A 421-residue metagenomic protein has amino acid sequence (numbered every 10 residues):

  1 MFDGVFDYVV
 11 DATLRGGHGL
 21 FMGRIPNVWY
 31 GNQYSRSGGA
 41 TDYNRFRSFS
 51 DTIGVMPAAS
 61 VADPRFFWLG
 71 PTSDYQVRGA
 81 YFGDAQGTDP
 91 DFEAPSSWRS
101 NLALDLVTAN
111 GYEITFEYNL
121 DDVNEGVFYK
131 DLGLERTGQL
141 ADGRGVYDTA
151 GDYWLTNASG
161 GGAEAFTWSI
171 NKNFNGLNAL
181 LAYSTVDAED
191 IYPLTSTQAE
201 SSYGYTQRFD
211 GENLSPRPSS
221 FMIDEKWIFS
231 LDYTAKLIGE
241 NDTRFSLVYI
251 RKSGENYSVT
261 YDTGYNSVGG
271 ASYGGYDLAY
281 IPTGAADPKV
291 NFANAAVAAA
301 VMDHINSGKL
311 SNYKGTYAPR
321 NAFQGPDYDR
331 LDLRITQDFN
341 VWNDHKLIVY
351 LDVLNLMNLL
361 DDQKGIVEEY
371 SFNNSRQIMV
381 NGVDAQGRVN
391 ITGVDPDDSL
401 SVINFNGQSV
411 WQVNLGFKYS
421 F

Functional and structural regions predicted by a protein language model:
M1-V5, D105, S169-N173, D232-K236 (+2 more regions): Transmembrane beta-barrel domains of outer membrane proteins
F2-A12, N110-G111, N173-G176, K236-F245 (+1 more regions): Short loop/turn motifs that connect adjacent beta-strands in outer-membrane beta-barrel proteins
D3-W154, S159, G274, G315 (+4 more regions): Solvent-exposed loop/turn elements at secondary-structure boundaries
L14-G16, L104, I114-F116, I170 (+6 more regions): Membrane-embedded beta-strand positions of outer-membrane beta-barrel proteins
S96-W98, G162-E164, I223-F229, D327-L331 (+1 more regions): Residues that define the transmembrane beta-barrel architecture of outer-membrane proteins
E117-V259: Gram-negative outer-membrane beta-barrel transporters
T243-W342, N373-S401: Extracytoplasmic gating/loop element in the C-terminal half of outer-membrane beta-barrel translocons and assembly
G407-F421: Outer-membrane beta-barrel "beta-signal"
